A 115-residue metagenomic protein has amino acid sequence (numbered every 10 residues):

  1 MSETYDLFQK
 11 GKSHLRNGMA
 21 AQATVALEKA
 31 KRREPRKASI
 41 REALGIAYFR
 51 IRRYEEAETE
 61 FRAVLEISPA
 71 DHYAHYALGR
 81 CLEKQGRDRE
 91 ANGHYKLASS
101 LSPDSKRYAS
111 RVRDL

Functional and structural regions predicted by a protein language model:
T4, A38-S39, H72-Y73, K106-R107: Helix-start (N-cap) detector for alpha-helical repeat units in TPR-like alpha-solenoids, especially tetratricopeptide
T4, N92-L115: Terminal, low-structured helical/coil segments at or just beyond the last alpha-helical repeat
R16-K29, I51-A63, Q85-L97: Structural signature of tandem alpha-helical TPR/SEL1-like repeats, specifically the intra-repeat loop/turn
K29-A47: Short, charge-rich amphipathic alpha-helical segments embedded in non-transmembrane helical bundles/solenoids
R33, I67, S100-L101: Structural marker of alpha-solenoid helical repeat scaffolds
